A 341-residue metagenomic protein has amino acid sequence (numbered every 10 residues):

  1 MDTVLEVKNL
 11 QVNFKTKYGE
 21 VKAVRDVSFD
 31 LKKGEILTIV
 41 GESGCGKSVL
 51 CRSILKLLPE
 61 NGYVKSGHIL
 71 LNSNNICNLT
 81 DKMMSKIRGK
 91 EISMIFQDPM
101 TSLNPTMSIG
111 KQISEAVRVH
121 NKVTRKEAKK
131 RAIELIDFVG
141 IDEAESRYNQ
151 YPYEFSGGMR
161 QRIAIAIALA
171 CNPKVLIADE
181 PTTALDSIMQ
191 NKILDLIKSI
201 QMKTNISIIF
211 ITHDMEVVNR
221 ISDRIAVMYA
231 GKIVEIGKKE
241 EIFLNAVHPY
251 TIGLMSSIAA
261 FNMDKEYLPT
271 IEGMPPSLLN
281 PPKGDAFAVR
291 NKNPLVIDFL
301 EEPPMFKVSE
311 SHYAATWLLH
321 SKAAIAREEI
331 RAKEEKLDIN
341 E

Functional and structural regions predicted by a protein language model:
M1-V4, N13-D26, L57-Y63, T80-M83 (+3 more regions): A short, flexible loop at the N-terminus of ABC-type nucleotide-binding domains that lies
T3, E145, K238-E341: Short catalytic/signature loops enriched in Gly
V40-G41: The feature captures the beta-strand-to-loop junction immediately N-terminal to the Walker
K56, I177, P181, L185-E266: P-loop NTP-binding/switch modules centered on Walker-like glycine-rich loops
Y63-N75: Conserved ABC transporter NBD signature motif
N75, E127-S146, M255: Conserved ABC ATPase "signature" region
A170-K174: A short, proline-enriched helix->beta-strand linker immediately N-terminal to the Walker B motif in ABC-type P-loop
